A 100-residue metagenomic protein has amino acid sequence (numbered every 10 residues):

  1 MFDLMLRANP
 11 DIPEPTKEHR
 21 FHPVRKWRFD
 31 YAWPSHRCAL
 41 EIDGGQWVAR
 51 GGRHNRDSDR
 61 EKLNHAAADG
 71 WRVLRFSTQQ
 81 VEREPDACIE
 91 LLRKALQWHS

Functional and structural regions predicted by a protein language model:
M1-S100: Nucleic-acid endo/exonuclease domains
